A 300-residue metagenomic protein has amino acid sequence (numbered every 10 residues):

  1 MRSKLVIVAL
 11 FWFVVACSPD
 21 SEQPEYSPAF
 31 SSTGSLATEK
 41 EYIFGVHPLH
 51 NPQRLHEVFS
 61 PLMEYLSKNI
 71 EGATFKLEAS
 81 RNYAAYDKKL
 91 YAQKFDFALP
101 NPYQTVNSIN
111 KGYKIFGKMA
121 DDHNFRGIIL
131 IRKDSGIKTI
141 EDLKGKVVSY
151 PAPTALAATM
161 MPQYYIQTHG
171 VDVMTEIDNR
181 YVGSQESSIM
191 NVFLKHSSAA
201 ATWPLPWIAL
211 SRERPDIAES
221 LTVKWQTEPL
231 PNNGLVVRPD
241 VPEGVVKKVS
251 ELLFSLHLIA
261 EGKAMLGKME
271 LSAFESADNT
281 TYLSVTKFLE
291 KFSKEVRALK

Functional and structural regions predicted by a protein language model:
R2-V8: Sec-dependent signal peptide recognition, specifically the positively charged N-region followed immediately by
F13-A16: C-terminal motif of bacterial Sec signal peptides marking the signal peptidase cleavage site
S18-G45, H50-E57, P61, L230-N232 (+2 more regions): An extracytoplasmic/periplasmic, membrane-proximal ligand-sensing/linker region
Y26-P102: Extracytoplasmic small-molecule ligand-binding "clamshell" domains of the periplasmic binding protein/Venus flytrap
A84-A98, K111, E141, Q185-L205: Short helices/loops that flank or line small-molecule/ion binding pockets
D87-D142: Acidic, polar ligand-binding/catalytic clefts
I131-K146, D240, K247, S255: Hinge/capping helix and adjacent helix->loop/strand transition within the periplasmic-binding protein
S135, K146-G244: Pocket-lining segment of extracytoplasmic ligand-binding domains
